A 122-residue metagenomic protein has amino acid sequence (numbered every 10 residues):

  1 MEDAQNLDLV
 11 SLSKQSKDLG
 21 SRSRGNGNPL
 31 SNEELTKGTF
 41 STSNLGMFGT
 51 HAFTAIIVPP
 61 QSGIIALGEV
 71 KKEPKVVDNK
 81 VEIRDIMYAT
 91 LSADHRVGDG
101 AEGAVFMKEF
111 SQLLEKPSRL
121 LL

Functional and structural regions predicted by a protein language model:
M1-L122: C-terminal catalytic/motor cores of large multi-domain enzyme assemblies
